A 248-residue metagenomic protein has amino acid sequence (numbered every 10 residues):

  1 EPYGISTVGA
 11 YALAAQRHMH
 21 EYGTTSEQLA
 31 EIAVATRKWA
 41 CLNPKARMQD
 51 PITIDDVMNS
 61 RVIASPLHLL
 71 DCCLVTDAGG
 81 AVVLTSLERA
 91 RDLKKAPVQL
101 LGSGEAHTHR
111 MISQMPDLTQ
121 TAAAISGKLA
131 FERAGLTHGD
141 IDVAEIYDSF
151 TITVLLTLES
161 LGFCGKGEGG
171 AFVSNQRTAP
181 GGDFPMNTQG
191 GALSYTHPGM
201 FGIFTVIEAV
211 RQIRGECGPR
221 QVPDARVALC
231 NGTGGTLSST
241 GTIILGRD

Functional and structural regions predicted by a protein language model:
E1-Y22: Flexible glycine-/small-residue-enriched beta->alpha junction loops that bind anionic phosphate/pyrophosphate groups
H18-G23, G127-D140: Phosphate/pyrophosphate-binding loops at sites that engage ATP/ADP/AMP, CoA/4′-phosphopantetheine, polyphosphate
E27, I32-A35, C41-A78: Polyanion-binding loop/helix "lid" in catalytic or ligand-binding cores
E27-Q28, T137-D142, G165-K166: Short acidic capping loops at alpha-helix termini that bridge into adjacent secondary structure
E31, V62-I125, L129, N175-Q189 (+5 more regions): Condensing-enzyme catalytic core mediating Claisen C-C bond formation in acyl metabolism
R37-R47, T108-S113, T151-L156, G202-I203 (+1 more regions): Acyl-CoA/ACP chain-elongation machinery
A81, A122, S126-A134, T153-L161 (+3 more regions): Stable alpha-helical structural segments in soluble proteins, enriched in small hydrophobic residues
I112-P116, D148-A171, G182, G235-I244: Short glycine/threonine-rich loop-to-helix capping motif typified by GTGT followed within a few residues by an Asp-Pro
